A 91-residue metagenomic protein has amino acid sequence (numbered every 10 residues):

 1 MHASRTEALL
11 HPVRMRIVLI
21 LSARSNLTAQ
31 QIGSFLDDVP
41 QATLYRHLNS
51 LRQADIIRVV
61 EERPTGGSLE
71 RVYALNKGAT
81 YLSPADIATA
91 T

Functional and structural regions predicted by a protein language model:
M1-R16: Short alpha-helical segments that sit at the start of domains
T6, P64-T91: Conserved segment of winged-helix/HTH DNA-binding domains
I20, R24-T28: Short capping segments at the starts of secondary-structure elements
L21, L44-I56: Basic amphipathic alpha-helical segments that dock to polyanions
S25, D55, E61: Glycine-centered, phosphate/nucleic-acid-interacting loop/turn motifs that mediate DNA/RNA or nucleotide
Q31-F35: A short acidic, leucine-rich amphipathic alpha-helix
V39-P40: Short coil turns linking two alpha-helices in DNA-binding domains
